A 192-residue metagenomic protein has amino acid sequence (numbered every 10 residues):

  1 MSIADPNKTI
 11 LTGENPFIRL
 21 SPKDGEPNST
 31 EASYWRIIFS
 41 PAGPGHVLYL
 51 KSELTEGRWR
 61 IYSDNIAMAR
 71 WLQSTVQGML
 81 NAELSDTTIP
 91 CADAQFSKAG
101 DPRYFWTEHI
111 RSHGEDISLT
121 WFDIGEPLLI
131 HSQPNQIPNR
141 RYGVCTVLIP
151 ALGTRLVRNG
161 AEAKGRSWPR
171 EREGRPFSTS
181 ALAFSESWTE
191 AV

Functional and structural regions predicted by a protein language model:
M1-V192: Targeting-peptide/extracellular-domain and disordered-appendage signature
